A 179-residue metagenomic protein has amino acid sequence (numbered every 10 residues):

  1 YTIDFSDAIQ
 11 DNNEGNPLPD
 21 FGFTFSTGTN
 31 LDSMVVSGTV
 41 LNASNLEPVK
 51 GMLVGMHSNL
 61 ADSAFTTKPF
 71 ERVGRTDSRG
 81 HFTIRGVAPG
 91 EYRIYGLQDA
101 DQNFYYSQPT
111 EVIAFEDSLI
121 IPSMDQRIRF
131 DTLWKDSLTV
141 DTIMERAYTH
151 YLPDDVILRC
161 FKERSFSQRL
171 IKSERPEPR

Functional and structural regions predicted by a protein language model:
Y1-R179: N-terminal targeting or signal-anchor segments and their processing/structural boundaries
